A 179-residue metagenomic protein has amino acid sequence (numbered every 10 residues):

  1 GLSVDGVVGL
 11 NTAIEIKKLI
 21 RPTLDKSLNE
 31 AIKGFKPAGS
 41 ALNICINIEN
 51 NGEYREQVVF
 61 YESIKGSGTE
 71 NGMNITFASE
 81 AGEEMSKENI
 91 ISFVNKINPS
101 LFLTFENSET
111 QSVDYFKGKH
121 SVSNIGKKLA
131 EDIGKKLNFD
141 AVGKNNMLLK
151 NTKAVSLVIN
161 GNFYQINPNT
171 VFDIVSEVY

Functional and structural regions predicted by a protein language model:
L2-I16, D25: Short acidic, glycine/serine/threonine-rich helix-capping segments at coil-helix boundaries
I16-K17, L24-S40: Signal peptide-directed extracytoplasmic domains
K17, R21, S176-Y179: A short, amphipathic alpha-helical segment
K17-L19, A31, I90, F172: Surface-exposed beta-strand edges and their flanking turn/coil or helix-capping segments
I32-S40, I48, V58, E62: Extended, folded domain segments that form the structural surfaces/walls around functional sites
C45, N51-Y179: Active-site-proximal helix/loop segments of hydrolytic enzymes
